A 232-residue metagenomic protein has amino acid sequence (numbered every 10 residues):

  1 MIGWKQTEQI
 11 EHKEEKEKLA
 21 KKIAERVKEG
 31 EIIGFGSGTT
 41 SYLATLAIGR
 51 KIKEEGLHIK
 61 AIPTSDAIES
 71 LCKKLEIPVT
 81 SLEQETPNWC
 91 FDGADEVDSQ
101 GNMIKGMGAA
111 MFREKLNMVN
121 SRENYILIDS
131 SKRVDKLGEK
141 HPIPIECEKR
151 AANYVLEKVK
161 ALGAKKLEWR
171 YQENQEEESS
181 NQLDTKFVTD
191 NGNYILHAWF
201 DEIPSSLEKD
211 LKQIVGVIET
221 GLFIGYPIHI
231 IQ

Functional and structural regions predicted by a protein language model:
I2-G93: N-terminal active-site beta-alpha-beta segment that forms phosphate/nucleotide-binding and substrate-recognition loops
I2-K5, E69-Q232: Conserved phosphate- and dinucleotide-binding cores of soluble alpha/beta proteins, encompassing both enzyme active
